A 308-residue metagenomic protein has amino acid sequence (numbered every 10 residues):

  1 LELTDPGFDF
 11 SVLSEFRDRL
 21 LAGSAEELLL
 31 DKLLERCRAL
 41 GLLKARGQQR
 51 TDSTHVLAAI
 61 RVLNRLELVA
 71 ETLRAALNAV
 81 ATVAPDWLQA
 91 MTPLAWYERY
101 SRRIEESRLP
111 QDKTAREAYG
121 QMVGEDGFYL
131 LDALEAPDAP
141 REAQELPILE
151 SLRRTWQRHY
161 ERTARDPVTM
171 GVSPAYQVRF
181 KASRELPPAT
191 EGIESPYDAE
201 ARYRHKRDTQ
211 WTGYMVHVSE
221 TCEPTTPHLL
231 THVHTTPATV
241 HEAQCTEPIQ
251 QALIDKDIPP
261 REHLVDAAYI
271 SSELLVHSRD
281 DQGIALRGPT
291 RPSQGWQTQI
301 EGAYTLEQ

Functional and structural regions predicted by a protein language model:
E2-Q308: Anion-binding and metal-coordination hotspots
